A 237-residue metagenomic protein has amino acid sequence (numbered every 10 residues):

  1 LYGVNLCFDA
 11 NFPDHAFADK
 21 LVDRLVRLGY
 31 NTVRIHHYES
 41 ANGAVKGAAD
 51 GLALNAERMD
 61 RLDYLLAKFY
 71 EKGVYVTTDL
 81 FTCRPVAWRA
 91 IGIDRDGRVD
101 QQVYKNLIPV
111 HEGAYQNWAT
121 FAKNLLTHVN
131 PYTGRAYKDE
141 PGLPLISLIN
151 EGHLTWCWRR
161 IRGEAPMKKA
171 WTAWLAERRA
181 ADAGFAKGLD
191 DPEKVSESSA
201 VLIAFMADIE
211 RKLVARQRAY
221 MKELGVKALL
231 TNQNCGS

Functional and structural regions predicted by a protein language model:
Y2-S237: Active-site mouth of glycoside hydrolases
